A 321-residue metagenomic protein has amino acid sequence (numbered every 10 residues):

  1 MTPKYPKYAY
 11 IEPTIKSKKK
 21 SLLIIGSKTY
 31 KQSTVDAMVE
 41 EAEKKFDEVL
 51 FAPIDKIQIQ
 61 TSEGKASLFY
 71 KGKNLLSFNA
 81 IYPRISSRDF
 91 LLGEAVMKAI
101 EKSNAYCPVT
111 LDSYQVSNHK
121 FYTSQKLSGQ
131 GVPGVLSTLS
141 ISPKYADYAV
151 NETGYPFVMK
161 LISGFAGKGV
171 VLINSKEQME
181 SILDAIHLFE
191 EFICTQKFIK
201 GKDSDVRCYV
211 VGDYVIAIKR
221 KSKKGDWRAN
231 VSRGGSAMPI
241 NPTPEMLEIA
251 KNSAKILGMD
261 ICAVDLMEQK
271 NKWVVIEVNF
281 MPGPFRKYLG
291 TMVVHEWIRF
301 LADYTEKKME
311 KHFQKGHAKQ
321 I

Functional and structural regions predicted by a protein language model:
M1-Y106: ATP-binding N-terminal substructure of ATP-dependent carboxylate-amine bond-forming enzymes
P3-P6, K255, E268-I321: C-terminal active-site "lid" helix and adjoining low-complexity regulatory extension at the edge of ATP-using catalytic
Y10-K28, Q32, D36-E40, L75-L76 (+4 more regions): Active-site nucleotide/adenylate-binding loops and adjacent lid/helix of ATP-dependent enzymes
S86-R88, S163-G164, M281: Short glycine-rich anion-binding loops that position phosphate/pyrophosphate groups of nucleotides and phosphorylated
F157, I216, C262, V274-I276: Protein kinase-like catalytic core scaffold
V171-L257: Phosphate-binding site of ATP-dependent enzymes
A250, I261-Q269: Short glycine-rich, acidic/polar surface loops and turns
